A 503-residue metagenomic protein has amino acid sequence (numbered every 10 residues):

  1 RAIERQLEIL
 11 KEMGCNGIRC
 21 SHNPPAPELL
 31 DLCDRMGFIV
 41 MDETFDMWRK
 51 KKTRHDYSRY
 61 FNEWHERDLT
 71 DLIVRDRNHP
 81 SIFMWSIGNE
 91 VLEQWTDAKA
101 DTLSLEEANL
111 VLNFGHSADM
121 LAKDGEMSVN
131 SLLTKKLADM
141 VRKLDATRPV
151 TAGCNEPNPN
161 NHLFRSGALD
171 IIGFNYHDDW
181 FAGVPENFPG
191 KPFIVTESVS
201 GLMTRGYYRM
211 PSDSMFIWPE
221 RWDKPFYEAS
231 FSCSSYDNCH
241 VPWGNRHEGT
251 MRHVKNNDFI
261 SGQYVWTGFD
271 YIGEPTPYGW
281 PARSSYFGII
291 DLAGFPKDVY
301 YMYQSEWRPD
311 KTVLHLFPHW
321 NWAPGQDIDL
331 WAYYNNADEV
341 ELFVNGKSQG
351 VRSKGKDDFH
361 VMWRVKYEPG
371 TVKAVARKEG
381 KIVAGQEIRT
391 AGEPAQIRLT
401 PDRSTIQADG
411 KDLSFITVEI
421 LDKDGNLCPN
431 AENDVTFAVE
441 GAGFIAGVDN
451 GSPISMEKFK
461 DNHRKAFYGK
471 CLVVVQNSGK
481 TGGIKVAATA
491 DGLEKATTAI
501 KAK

Functional and structural regions predicted by a protein language model:
R1-G355, H360-Y367, T371-K381: Extended substrate-binding grooves/exosites of carbohydrate-active enzymes
W320-Q326, T405-S414: Short, solvent-exposed loop/linker segments at the N-terminal edge of repeated beta-sheet extracellular domains
L330-Y334, V375, T400, K411-P429 (+2 more regions): Beta-strand-rich structural segments
N335-Q349, Q386-E387, L413, D424-M456: Short flexible loop/turn segments that cap and initiate beta-strands
V361-Y367, K460-G479: Short, hydrophobic beta-strand segments
Y367-T371, L413, T481-G483: Extracellular Ig-like/FN3 beta-sandwich strand-entry sites
K381-G392, E494-K503: Edge beta-strands of extracellular beta-sandwich domains
A391-D409: Low-complexity, acidic Ser/Thr/Pro/Gly-rich terminal tails and inter-domain linkers that flank the onset of structured
